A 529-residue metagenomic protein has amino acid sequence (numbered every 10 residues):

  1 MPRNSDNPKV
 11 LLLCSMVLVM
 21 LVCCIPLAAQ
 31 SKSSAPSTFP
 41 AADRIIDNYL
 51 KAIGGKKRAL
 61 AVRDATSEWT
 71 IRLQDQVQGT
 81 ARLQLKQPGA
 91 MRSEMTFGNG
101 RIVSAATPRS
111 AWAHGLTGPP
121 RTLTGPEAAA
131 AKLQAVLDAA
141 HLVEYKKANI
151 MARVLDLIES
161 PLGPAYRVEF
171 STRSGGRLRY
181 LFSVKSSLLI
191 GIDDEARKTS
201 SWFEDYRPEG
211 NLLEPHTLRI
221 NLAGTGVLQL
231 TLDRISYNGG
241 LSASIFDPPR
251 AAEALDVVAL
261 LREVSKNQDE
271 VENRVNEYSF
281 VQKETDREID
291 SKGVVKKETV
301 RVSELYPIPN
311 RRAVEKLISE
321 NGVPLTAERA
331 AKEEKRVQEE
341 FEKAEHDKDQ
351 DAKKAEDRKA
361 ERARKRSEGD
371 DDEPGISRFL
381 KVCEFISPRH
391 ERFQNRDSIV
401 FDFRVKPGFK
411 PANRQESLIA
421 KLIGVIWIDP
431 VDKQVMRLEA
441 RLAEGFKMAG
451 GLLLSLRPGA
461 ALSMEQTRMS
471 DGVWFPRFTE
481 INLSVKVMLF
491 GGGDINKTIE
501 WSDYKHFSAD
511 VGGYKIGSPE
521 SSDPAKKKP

Functional and structural regions predicted by a protein language model:
M1-L11: N-terminal secretory signal peptides that target proteins for export/translocation
L13-C24: Bacterial N-terminal signal peptides
C24-K32: Signal peptide processing junction and immediate N-terminal pro/mature segment of secreted/exported proteins
S31-P164, S174-G176, G240-L241, P249-L422 (+4 more regions): Structured extracytoplasmic
S93, I192, H216-I220, L438 (+1 more regions): Beta-strand-dense domains in secreted/periplasmic systems and polymorphic toxin scaffolds
S104-T107, I158-E159, Y180-K185, S200-N211 (+3 more regions): Aromatic-rich beta-strand edge motifs centered on tyrosine
T117-P120, A196-P248: Extended, hydrophobic interaction surfaces within ordered domains
V154-D194: A mid-sequence, solvent-exposed acidic-amphipathic segment
